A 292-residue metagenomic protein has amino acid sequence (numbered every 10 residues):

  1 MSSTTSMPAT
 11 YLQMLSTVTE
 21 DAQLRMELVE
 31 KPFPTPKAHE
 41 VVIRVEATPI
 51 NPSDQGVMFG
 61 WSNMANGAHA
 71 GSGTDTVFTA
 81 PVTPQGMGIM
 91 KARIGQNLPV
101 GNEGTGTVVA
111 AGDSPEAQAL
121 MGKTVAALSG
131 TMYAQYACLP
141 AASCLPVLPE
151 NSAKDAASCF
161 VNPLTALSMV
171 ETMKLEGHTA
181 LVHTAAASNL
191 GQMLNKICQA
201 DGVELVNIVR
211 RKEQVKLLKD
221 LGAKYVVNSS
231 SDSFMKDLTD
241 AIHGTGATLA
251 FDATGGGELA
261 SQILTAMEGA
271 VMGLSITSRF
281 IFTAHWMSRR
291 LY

Functional and structural regions predicted by a protein language model:
S2-T4, V18-P52, G56-F59, G67: A short N-terminal beta-strand-loop micro-motif at the entrance of redox/enzyme domains
P34-P49, W61-S129: Glycine-rich beta-strand-centered segment in the early N-terminal region that forms part of a ligand/cofactor-binding
L120, A157-D232: Mid-domain Rossmann-like dinucleotide-binding core that forms the NAD(H)/NADP(H) cofactor-binding site
A126, T248-F251: N-terminal Rossmann-like NAD(P) cofactor-binding module of classical short-chain dehydrogenase/reductase
S129-A142: A structural motif shared across PLP-dependent enzymes of the aminotransferase-like
M132-Q135, R210-L217, R289-Y292: Short, glycine/polar-rich helix-capping loops at beta-to-alpha or helix-loop-helix junctions that flank or form
S233-T245: Short amphipathic alpha-helix with an adjacent loop that forms part of the alpha/beta core around
A253-Y292: Glycine-rich phosphate-binding loop and adjacent beta-alpha segment of Rossmann(oid) nucleotide-cofactor-binding
